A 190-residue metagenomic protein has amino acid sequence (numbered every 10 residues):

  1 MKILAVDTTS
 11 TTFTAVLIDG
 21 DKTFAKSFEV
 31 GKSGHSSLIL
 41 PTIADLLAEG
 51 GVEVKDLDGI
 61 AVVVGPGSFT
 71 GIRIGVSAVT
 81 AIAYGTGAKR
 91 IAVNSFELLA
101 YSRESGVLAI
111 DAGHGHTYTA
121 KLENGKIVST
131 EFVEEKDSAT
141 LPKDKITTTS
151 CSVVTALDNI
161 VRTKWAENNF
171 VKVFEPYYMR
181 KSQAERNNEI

Functional and structural regions predicted by a protein language model:
M1-G59, F132-V133: N-terminal beta-alpha supersecondary unit
M1-I18, K22, I91-I190: Oxyanion-binding and handling regions
F24, G65-S68, I72, F170 (+1 more regions): Glycine-rich, flexible loop/turn motifs
S36, L40, V79, V154-D158: A general structural signal for well-ordered alpha-helical segments in protein cores
I43, A78-I82, A100: Buried hydrophobic packing segments
G50-K55, Y84-V93: Phosphate-handling active-site elements
G59-K89: DPxDG-like acidic metal-binding loop motif
